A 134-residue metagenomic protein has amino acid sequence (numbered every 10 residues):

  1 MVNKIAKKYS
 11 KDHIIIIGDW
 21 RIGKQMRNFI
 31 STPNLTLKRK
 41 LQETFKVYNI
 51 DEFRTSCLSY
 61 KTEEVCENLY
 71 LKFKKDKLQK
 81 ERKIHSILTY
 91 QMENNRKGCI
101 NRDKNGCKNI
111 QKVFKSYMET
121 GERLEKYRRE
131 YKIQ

Functional and structural regions predicted by a protein language model:
M1-Q134: Positively charged, helix-rich recognition surfaces that bind polyanionic ligands
